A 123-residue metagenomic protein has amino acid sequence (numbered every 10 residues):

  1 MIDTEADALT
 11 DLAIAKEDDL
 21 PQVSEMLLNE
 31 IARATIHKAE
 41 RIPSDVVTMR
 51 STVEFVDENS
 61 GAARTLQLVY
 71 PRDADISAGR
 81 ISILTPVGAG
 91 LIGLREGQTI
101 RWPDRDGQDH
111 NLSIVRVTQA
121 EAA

Functional and structural regions predicted by a protein language model:
M1-D45: N-terminal intrinsically disordered, low-complexity, charge/repeat-rich segments that act as generic
V23-N29, A39-R41, E54, R72-A74 (+1 more regions): N-terminal start-of-chain detector that recognizes signal peptides and the immediate post-cleavage beginning
T35, D57-N59, R72, T118-E121: A generic structural motif
T35-S44, V56-A62, T99: Short, charged low-complexity intrinsically disordered segments located at boundaries of structured domains
R50-T52, N59-L112: Non-DNA-binding regulatory cores of transcription-related proteins, predominantly C-terminal effector-binding
S77, A122-A123: Short, solvent-exposed secondary-structure boundary/capping segments
I114-R116: Conserved hydrophobic positions within beta-strands
